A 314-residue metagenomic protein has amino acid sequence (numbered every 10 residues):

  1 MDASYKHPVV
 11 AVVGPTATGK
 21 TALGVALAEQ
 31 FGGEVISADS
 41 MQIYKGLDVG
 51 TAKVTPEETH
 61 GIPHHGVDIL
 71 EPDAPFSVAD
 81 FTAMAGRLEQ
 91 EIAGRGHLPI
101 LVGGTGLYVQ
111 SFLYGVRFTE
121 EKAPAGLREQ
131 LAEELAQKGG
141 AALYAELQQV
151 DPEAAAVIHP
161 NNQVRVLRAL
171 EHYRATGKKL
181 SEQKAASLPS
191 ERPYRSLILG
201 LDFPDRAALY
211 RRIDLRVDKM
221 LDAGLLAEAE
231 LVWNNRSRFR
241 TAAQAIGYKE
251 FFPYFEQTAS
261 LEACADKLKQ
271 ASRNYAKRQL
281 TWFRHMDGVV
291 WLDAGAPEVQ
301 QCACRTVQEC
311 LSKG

Functional and structural regions predicted by a protein language model:
M1-G314: Phosphate/pyrophosphate-binding catalytic cores of soluble transferases and nucleic-acid-acting enzymes
